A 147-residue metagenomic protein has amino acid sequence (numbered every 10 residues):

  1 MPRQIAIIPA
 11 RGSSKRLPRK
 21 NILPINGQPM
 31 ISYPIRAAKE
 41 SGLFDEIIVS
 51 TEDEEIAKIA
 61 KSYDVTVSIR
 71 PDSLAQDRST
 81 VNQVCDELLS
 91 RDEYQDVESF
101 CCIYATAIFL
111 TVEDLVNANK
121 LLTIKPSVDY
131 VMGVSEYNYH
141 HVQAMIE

Functional and structural regions predicted by a protein language model:
R3-S50: N-terminal glycine-rich phosphate-binding loop and ensuing alpha1 helix
A10, T51-E52, Y104, V134: Short beta-strand/turn micro-motifs composed of small residues that flank or help shape donor/cofactor-binding pockets
N26, P71, V134: Residues at the C-termini of beta-strands that transition into short coil/loop
Q28, D53-E54, V112: Alpha-helix N-cap/helix-start capping motif
Y33-D96: Conserved N-terminal catalytic core of the sugar/cofactor nucleotidyltransferase
L74-Q143, E147: Conserved beta-loop-beta/alpha segment of the NTase-like Rossmann-fold superfamily that binds/positions NTPs
